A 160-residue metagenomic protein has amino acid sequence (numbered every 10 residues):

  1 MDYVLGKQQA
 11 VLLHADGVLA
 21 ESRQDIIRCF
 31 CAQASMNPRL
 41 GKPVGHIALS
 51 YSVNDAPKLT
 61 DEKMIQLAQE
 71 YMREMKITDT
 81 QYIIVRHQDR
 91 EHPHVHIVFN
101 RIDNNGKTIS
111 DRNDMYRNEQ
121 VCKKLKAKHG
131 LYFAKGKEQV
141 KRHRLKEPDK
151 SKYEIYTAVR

Functional and structural regions predicted by a protein language model:
M1-R160: N-terminal nicking endonuclease/strand-transfer module with a His-rich metal-binding environment and a catalytic Tyr
